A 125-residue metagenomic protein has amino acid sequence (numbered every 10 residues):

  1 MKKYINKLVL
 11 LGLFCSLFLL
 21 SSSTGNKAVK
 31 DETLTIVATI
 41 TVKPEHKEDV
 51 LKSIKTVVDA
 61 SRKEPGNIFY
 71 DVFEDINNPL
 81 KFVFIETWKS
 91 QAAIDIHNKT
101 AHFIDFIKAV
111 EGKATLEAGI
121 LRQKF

Functional and structural regions predicted by a protein language model:
Y4-G12, L19-T35, D71-N77, I107-F125: Glycine-rich beta-strand-turn "strand-cap" elements at beta-sheet edges
I5, A60-I68, T87-L121: An amphipathic, aromatic/His-enriched active-site/gating alpha helix that lines ligand/cofactor pockets
V29, E48, H97-A101: Residues at secondary-structure transition points
L34-K63: N-terminal targeting signals for Sec/Tat export/insertion, comprising classic cleavable signal peptides
L34-T41, D71-N98: Short, well-ordered beta-strand segments in beta-rich or mixed alpha/beta enzyme and ligand-binding folds
T56, F69-Y70: A generic local structural motif
